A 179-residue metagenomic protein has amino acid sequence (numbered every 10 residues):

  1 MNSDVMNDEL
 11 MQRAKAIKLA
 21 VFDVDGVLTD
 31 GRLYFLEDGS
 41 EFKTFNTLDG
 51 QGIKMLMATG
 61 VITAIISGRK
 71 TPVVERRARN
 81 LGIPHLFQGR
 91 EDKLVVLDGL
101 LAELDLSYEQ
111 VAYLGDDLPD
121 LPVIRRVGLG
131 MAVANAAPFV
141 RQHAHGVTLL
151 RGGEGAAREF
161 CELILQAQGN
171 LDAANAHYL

Functional and structural regions predicted by a protein language model:
M1-F22, N170-L179: Non-catalytic pre-domain segments flanking phosphatase-related domains
M11, R32-K54, A134: Basic, amphipathic juxtamembrane/active-site segments that coordinate anionic phosphate or diphosphate groups
A14-R32, I124, A157: Asp-based phosphoryl-transfer active-site loop
A16-K18, V61, E109-Q110: Short coil/turn segments at beta-strand junctions that form active-site/ligand-binding loops
T29-L36, V74-L81: Short, basic/glycine-rich phosphate-binding loops at helix/coil junctions that contact nucleotide phosphates
F42-K43, V73, N80-L81, H85-F87 (+1 more regions): Mg2+-dependent phosphoryl-transfer enzymes with acidic/Ser/Thr/Gly-rich catalytic loops
I53-R77, F87-Q88, I124: Substrate-recognition element of Asp-dependent hydrolases with the DxDx(T/V) motif
